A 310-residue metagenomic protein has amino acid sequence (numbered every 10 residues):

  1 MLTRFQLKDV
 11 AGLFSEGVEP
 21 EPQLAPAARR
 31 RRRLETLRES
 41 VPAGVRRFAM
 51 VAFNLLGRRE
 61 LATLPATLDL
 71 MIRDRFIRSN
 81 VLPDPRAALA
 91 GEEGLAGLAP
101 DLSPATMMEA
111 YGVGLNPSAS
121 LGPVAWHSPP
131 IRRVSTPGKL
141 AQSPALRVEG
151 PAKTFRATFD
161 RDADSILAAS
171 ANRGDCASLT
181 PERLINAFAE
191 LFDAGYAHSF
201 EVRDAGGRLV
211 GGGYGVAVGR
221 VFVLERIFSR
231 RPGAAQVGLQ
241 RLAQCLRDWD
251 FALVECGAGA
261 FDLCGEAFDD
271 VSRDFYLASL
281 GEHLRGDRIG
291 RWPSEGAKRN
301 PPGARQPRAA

Functional and structural regions predicted by a protein language model:
M1-A310: N-acyltransferase acceptor-side catalytic subdomain
